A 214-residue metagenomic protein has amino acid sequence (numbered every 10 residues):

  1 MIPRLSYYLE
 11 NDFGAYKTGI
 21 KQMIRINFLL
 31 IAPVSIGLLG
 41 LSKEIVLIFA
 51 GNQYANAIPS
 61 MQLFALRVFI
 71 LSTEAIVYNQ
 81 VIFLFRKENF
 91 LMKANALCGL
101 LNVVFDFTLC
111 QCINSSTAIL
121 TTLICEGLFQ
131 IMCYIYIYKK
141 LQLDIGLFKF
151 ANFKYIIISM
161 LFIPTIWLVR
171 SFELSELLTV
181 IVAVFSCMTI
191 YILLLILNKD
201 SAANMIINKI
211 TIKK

Functional and structural regions predicted by a protein language model:
M1-I31, V77-L84: Helix-loop junctions and terminal segments of transmembrane helices in multi-pass membrane transport/translocation
M1-Y8, K43-Q53, C112, E173 (+1 more regions): Helix-terminus/linker motif at the lipid-water interface of multi-pass membrane proteins
R4-T18, K139-I156, M205-I212: Interhelical loop/hinge segments that connect adjacent transmembrane helices in multipass membrane
K17-T73, V103-Q111, M160: Alpha-helical transmembrane segments of multi-pass membrane transport and lipid-handling proteins
Q22, N56-S60, A118, L147 (+3 more regions): Residue-level signature of transmembrane alpha-helical entry/exit and packing/kink sites in multi-pass membrane
G40, P59-R86, F90-C110, S115-K139 (+1 more regions): Short runs within selected transmembrane alpha-helices of multi-pass transporters and secretion channels
V103-F107, S159-L174: Hydrophobic alpha-helical transmembrane segments in multi-pass integral membrane proteins
L143, I166-K214: Membrane-proximal transmembrane or re-entrant/amphipathic helices at the cytosolic face
